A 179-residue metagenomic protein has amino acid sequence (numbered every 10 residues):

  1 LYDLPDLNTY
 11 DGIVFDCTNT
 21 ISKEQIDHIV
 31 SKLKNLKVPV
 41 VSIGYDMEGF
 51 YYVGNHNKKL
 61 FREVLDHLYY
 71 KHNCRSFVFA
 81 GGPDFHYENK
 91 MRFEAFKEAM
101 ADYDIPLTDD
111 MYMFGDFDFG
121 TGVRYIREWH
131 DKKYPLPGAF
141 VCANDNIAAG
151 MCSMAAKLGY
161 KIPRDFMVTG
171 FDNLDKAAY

Functional and structural regions predicted by a protein language model:
Y2-I13, N19-Y179: Bacterial carbohydrate/catabolite-sensing allosteric modules
